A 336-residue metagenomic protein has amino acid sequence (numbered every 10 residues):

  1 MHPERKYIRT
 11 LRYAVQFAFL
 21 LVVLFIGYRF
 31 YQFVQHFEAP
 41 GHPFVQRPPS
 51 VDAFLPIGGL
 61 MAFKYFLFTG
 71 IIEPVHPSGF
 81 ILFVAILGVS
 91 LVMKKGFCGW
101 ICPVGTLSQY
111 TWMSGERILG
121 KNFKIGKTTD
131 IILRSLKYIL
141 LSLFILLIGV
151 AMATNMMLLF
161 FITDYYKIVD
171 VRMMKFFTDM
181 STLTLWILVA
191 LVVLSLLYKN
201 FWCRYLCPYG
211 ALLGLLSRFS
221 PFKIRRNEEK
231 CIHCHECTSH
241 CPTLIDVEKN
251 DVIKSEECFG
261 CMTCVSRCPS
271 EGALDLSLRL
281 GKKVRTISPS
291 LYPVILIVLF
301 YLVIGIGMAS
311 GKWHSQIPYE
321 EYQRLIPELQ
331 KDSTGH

Functional and structural regions predicted by a protein language model:
M1-S239, V247-E248, S266, E271-H336: Non-ligating segments of multi-cofactor redox enzymes
E236, P242-T263: Extracytoplasmic/lumenal ectodomains and periplasmic regions of secretory and membrane proteins
